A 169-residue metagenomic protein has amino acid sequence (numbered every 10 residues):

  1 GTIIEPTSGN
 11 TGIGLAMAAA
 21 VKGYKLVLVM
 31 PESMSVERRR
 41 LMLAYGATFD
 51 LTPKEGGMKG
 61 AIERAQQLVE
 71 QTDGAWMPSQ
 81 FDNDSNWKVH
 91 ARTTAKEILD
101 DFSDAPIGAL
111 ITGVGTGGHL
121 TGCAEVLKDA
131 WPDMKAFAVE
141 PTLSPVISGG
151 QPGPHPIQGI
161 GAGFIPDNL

Functional and structural regions predicted by a protein language model:
G1-E32, P106-H119: A short, small-residue-rich loop immediately preceding and capping a beta-strand
A16-K22, L43, A124-W131: Surface-exposed amphipathic alpha-helices with a cationic face
G23-R64, L68: A glycine-rich helix N-cap at a beta->alpha junction
L26, F49, W76-M77, A136: Hydrophobic beta-strand scaffold residues
V29, T52, Q80, F137-V139: Generic beta-sheet signal
A44-A47, Q67-E70, T94-K96, P152-Q158: Short, hinge-like loop/turn segments at secondary-structure boundaries
I62, Q66, G74, D129-L169: Active-site/ligand-binding loops adjacent to catalytic centers
T72-G117, E125: Active-site/ligand-binding-proximal alpha/beta "capping" segment
